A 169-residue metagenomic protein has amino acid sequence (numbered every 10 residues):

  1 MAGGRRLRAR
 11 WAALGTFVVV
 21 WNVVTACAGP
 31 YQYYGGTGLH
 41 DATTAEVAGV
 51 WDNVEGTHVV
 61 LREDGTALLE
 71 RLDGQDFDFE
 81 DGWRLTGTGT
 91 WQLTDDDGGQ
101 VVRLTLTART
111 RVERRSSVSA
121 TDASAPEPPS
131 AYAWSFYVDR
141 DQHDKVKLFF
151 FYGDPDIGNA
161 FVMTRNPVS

Functional and structural regions predicted by a protein language model:
A2-L14: Bacterial N-terminal signal peptides that target proteins for export
V23-A26: C-terminal motif of bacterial Sec signal peptides marking the signal peptidase cleavage site
A28-P30: Bacterial signal peptide processing site
Y34-G38, V54-T57, Q75-D144: Contiguous, well-ordered beta-strand patches that form the walls/edges of small beta-barrel/beta-sandwich domains
G35-V50: N-terminal helix-cap/turn-to-beta initiation motif at the start of protein domains
E46-V47, V60-L68, V138-K147, R165-S169: Short, solvent-exposed coil/turn segments at beta-strand boundaries
K145-G158: Short, exposed beta-strand-loop hairpins at the edges of beta-sheets in extracellular/periplasmic proteins
P155-T164, S169: C-terminal partner/receptor-binding element of secreted or periplasmic proteins
